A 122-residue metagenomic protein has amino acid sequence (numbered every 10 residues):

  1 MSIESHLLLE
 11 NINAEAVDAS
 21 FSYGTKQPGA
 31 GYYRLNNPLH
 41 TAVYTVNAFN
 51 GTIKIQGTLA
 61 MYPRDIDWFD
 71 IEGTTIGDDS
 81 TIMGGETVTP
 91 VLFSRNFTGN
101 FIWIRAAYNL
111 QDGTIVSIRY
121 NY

Functional and structural regions predicted by a protein language model:
M1-N36: Transition segment at domain starts
E4, L9-N11, A16, D65-W68 (+2 more regions): Intrinsically disordered, low-complexity peptide-like regions
K26-N37, F69-Y122: Beta-sandwich interaction modules
P38-A42: Structural beta-strand segments of beta-rich domains
N47-T52, Q111: Short proline/glycine-enriched turn/loop motifs at strand-loop junctions of beta-rich domains
N50-D70, S117-N121: Short, surface-exposed beta-strand/strand-loop-strand elements in extracellular ectodomains
